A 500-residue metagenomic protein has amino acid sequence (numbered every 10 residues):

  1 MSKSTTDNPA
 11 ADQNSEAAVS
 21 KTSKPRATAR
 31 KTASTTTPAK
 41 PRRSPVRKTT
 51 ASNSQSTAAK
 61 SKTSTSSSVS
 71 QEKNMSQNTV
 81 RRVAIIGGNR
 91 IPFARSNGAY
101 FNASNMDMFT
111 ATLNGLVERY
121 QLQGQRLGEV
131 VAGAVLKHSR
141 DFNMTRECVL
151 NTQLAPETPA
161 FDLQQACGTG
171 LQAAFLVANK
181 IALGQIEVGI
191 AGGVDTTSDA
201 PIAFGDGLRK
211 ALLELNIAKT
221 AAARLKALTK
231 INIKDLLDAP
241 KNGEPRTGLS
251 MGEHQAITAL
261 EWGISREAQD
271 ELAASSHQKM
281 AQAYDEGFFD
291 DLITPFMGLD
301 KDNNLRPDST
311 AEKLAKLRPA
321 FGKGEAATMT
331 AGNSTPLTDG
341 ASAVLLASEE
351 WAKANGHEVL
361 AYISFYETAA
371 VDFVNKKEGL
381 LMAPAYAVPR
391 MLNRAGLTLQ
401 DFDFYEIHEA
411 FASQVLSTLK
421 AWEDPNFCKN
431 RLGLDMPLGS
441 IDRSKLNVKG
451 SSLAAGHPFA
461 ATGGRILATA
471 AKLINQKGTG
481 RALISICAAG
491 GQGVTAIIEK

Functional and structural regions predicted by a protein language model:
M1-K73: Intrinsically disordered, polybasic Lys/Arg-rich low-complexity tracts
E72-A103, A227-K234, P240, A315-Y386 (+4 more regions): Condensing-enzyme catalytic core mediating Claisen C-C bond formation in acyl metabolism
R90-I91, F101-A111, R119, I231 (+2 more regions): N-terminal extracellular/periplasmic Venus flytrap/periplasmic-binding protein-like
I91-N114, E118, K137, F161-F175 (+10 more regions): Active-site pocket-shaping loop/turn-to-helix segments
F101-G189, G193-N216, G287, I293-N303 (+1 more regions): Conserved beta-ketoacyl condensing-enzyme motif
A134-G189, N232, R246-S250, D308-P336 (+2 more regions): Conserved catalytic cysteine-centered active-site region of acyl-thioester-dependent Claisen-condensing enzymes
Q165-D195, A203, A259-F288, A343-W351 (+3 more regions): Active-site-proximal alpha-helical scaffold in enzymes
V188-I257: Flexible glycine-/small-residue-enriched beta->alpha junction loops that bind anionic phosphate/pyrophosphate groups
